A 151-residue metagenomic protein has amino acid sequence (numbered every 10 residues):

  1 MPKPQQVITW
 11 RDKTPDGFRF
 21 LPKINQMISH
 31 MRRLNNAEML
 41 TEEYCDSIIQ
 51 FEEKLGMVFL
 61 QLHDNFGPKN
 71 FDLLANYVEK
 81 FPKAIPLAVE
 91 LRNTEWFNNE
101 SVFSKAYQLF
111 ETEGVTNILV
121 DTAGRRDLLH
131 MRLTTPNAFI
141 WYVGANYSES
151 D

Functional and structural regions predicted by a protein language model:
M1-D151: Residues lining hydrophobic/aromatic ligand-binding pockets adjacent to catalytic sites
